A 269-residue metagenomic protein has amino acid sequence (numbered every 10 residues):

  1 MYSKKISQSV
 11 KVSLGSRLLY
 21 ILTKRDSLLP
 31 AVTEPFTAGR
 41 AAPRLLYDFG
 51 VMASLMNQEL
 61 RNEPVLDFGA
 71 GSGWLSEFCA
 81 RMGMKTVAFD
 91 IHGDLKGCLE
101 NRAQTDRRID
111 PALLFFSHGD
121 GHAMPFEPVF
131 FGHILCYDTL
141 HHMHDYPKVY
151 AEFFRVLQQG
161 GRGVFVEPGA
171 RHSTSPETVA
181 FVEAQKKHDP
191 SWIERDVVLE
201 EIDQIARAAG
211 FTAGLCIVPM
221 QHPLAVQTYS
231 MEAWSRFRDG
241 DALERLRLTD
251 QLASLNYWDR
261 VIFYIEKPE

Functional and structural regions predicted by a protein language model:
M1-L60, R108-D110: Conserved class I S-adenosyl-L-methionine
G69-G71: Class I SAM-dependent methyltransferase "Motif I" SAM/SAH-binding loop
G73-A123: Class I SAM-dependent methyltransferase SAM/SAH-binding core
G119-I134: A short acidic, Gly/Pro-enriched loop at the edge of an enzyme's catalytic core that lines a small-molecule cofactor
P147-Q159: A short glycine-rich, Lys/Arg-flanked "PGG" loop and its adjoining helix->strand segment in the class I
V164-K187: Conserved class I S-adenosyl-L-methionine
T178, L215-E269: A C-terminal cap/extension of S-adenosyl-L-methionine-dependent methyltransferases that defines the acceptor-substrate
Q185-E201: Acceptor-substrate binding/catalytic loop of class I
